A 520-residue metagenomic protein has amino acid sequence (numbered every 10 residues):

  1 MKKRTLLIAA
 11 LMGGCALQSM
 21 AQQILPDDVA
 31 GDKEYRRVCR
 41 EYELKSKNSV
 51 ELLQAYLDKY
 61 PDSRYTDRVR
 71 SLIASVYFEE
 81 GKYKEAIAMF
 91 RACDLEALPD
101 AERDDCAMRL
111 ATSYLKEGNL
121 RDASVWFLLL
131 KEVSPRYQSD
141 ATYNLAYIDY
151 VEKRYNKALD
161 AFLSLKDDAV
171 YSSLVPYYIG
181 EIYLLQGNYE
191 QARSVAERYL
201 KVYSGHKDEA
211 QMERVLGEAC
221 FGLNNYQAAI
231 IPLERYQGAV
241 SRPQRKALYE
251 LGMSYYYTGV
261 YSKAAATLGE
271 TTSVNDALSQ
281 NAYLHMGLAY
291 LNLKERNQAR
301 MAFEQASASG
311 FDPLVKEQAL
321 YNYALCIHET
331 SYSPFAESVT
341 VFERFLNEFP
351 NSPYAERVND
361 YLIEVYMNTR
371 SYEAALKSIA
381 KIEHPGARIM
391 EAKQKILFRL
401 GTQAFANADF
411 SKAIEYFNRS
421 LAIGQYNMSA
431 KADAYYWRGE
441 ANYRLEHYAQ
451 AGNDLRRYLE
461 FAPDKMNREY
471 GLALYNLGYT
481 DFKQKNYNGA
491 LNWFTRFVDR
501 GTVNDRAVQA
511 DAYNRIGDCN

Functional and structural regions predicted by a protein language model:
K2, L11, M20-N520: Acidic, polar-rich low-complexity tracts and alpha-helical solenoid repeat scaffolds
